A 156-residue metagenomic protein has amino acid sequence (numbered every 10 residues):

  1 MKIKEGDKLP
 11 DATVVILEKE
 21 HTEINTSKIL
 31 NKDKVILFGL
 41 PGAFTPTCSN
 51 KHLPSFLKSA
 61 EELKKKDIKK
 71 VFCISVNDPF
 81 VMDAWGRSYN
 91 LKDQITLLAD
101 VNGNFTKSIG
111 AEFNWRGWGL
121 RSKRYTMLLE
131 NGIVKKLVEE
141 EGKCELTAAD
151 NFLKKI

Functional and structural regions predicted by a protein language model:
M1-I156: Chalcogenol-based redox active-site neighborhoods
